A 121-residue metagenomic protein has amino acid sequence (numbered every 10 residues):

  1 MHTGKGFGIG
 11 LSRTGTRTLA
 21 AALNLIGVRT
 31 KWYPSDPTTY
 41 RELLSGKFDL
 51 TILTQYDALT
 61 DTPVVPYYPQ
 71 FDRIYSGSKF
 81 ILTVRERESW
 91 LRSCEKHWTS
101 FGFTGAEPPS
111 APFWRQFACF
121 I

Functional and structural regions predicted by a protein language model:
M1-Q55, T62: PAPS-dependent sulfotransferase catalytic core
T16, V65-P69, L91: Short, well-ordered alpha-helical microsegments
N24-V28, Q70-I121: PAPS-dependent sulfotransferase catalytic domain
P37, P66, R87: Residue-level detector of flexible, active-site-proximal loop/helix-junction positions within diverse enzyme catalytic
S45-T83: Gly/lys/ser-thr-rich phosphate-binding loops in alpha/beta enzymes that coordinate phosphoanhydride or phosphate groups
